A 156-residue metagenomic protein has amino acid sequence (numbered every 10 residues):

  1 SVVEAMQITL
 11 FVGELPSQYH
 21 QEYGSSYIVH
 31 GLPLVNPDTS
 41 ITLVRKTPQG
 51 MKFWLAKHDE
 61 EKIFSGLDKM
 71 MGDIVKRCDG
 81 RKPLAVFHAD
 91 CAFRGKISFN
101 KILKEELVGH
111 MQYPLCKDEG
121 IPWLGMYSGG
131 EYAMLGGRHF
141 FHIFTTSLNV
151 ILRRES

Functional and structural regions predicted by a protein language model:
S1-I121, M126-S156: Small-residue-enriched flexible segments
